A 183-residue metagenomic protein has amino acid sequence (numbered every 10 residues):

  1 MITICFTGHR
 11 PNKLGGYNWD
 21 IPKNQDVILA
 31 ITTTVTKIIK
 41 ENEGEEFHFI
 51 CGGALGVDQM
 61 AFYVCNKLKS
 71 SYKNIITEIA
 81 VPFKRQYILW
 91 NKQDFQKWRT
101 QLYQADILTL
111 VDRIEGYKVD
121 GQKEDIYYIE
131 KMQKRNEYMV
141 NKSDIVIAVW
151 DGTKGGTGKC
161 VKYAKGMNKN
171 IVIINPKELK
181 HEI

Functional and structural regions predicted by a protein language model:
M1-I183: Acidic/glycine-enriched connector segments
